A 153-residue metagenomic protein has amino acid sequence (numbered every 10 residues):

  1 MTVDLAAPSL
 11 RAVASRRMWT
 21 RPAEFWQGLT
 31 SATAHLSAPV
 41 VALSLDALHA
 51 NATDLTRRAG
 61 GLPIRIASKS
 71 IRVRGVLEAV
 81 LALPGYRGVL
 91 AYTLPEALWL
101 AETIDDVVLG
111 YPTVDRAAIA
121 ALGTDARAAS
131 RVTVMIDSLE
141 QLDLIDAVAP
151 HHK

Functional and structural regions predicted by a protein language model:
M1-L36, N51: Alpha/beta catalytic barrel-like cores
T2, T20, T30-T33, T53-T56 (+5 more regions): Residue-identity detector for threonine
A7-A12, A34-S37, R58-A59, E102-D105 (+1 more regions): A generic short-segment signal for beta-strand/edge and adjacent turn/coil regions
S9, S15, S31, S37 (+4 more regions): Generic serine detector
A14-A23, G60-I66, V89-L90: Short low-complexity stretches enriched in small and charged residues
A32-V41, L45, N51, L55-R57 (+1 more regions): N-terminal, Lys/Arg-enriched amphipathic/low-complexity engagement segments that precede the first folded domain
R65-K153: Active-site-proximal beta-alpha core segment in soluble small-molecule metabolic enzymes
